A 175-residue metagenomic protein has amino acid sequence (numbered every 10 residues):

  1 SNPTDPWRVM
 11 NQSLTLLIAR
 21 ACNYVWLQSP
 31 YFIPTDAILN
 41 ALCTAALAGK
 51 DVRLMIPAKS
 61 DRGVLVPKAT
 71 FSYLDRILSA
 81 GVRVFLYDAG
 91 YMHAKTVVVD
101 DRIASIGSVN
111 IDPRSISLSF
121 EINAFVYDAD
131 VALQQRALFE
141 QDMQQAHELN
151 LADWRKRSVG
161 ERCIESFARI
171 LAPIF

Functional and structural regions predicted by a protein language model:
S1-F175: Charged, low-complexity intrinsically disordered terminal segments
